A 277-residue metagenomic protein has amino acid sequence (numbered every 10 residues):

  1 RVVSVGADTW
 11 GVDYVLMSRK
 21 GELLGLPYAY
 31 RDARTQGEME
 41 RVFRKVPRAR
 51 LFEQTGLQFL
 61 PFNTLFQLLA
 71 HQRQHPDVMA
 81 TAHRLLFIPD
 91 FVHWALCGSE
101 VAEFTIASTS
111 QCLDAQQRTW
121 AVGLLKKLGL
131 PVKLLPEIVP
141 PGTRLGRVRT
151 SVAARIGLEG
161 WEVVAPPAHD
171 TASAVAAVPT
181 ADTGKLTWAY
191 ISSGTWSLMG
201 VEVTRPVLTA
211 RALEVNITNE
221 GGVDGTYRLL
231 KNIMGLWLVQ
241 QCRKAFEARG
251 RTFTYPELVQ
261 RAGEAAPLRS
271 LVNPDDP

Functional and structural regions predicted by a protein language model:
R1-G25, E53, T81, E137 (+1 more regions): N-terminal glycine/serine-rich phosphate-binding loop of ATP-dependent small-molecule kinases, especially carbohydrate
V5-W10, P141-G142, S193-W196: Glycine-rich beta-strand-to-loop/alpha-helix junction loops that act as flexible
D13, T109, A189: Conserved beta-strand and immediately adjacent loop positions that scaffold enzyme active sites
D32: Carbohydrate-associated surface elements
Q36, F43-G56, P61, F66-V101 (+3 more regions): Active-site core segments that coordinate phosphate-bearing ligands/cofactors across diverse enzyme families
S110-D114, L135-E137: Short, well-ordered beta-strand elements within core beta-sheets of diverse protein domains
L128-P141: A conserved helix-loop-beta module that forms one wall/lid of the active-site cleft in ATP-utilizing catalytic domains
P140-V148, A168: Glycine-rich phosphate-binding loops at beta-strand->alpha-helix junctions
